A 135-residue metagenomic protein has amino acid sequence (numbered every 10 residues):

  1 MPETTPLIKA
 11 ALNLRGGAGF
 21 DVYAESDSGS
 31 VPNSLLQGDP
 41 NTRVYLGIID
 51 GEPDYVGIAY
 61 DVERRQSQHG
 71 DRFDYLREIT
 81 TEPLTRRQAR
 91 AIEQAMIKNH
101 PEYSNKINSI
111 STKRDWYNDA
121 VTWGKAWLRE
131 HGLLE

Functional and structural regions predicted by a protein language model:
L7-E135: Catalytic toxin/effector domains delivered as secreted proteins or via bacterial secretion systems
